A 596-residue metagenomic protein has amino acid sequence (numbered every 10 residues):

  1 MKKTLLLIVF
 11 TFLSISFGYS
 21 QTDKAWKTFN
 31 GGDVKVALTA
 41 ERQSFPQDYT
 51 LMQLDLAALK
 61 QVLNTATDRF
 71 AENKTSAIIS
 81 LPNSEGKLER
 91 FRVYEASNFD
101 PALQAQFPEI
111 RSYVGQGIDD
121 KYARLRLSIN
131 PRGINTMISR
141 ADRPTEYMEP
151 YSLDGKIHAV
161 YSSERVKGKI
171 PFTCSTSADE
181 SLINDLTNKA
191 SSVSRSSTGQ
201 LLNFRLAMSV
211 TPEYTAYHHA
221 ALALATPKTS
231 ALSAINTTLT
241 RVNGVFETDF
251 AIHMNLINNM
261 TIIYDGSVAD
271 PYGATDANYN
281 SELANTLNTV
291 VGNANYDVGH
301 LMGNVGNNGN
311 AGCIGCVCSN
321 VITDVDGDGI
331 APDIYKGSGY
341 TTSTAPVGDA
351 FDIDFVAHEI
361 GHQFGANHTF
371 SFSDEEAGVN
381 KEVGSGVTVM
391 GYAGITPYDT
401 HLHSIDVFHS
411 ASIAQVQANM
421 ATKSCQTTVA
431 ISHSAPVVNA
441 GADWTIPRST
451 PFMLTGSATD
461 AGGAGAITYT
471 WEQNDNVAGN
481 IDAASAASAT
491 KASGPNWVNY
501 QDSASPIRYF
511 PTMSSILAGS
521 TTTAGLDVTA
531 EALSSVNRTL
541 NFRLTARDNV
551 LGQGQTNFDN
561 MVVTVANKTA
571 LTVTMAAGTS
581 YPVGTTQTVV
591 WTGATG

Functional and structural regions predicted by a protein language model:
Q21-S152: N-terminal prosegments of processed precursors
T22-A37, E41-S44, Y49, I157-G315: Fold-level signature of zinc-dependent metallopeptidase catalytic domains
N255, T470-V536: Exoplasmic/lumenal beta-rich domain surfaces
I257-S281, N320-D406, E472, N476-D482: The catalytic-center signature of Zn2+-dependent metalloproteases
V416-V437, V562-L571: Proline/serine/threonine-rich low-complexity linkers at boundaries of modular beta-sandwich domains
A440, W444-L454, T579-T585: Short, solvent-exposed loop/linker segments at the N-terminal edge of repeated beta-sheet extracellular domains
I446, G456-G463, D548, G593-G596: Extracellular acidic, Ser/Thr/Pro-rich low-complexity tracts
R547-G554: Short, solvent-exposed loop/turn segments at the edges of extracellular beta-sandwich modules
